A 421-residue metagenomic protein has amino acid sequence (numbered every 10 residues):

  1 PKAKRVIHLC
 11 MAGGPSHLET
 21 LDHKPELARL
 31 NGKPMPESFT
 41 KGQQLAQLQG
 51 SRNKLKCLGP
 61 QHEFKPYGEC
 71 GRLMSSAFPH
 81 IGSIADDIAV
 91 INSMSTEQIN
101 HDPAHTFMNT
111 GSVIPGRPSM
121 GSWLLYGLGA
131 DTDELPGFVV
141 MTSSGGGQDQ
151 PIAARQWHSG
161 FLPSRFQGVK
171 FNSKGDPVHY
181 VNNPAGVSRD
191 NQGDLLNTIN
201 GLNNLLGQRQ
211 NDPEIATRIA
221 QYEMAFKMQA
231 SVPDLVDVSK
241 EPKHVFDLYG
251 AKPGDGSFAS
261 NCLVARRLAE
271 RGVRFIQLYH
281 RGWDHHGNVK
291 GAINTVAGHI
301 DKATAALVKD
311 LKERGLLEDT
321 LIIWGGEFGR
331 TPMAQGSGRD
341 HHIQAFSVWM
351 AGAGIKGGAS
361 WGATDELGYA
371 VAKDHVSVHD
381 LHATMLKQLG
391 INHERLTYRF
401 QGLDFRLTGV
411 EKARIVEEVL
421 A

Functional and structural regions predicted by a protein language model:
P1-A421: Ligand-binding pockets and gating/stacking loops
